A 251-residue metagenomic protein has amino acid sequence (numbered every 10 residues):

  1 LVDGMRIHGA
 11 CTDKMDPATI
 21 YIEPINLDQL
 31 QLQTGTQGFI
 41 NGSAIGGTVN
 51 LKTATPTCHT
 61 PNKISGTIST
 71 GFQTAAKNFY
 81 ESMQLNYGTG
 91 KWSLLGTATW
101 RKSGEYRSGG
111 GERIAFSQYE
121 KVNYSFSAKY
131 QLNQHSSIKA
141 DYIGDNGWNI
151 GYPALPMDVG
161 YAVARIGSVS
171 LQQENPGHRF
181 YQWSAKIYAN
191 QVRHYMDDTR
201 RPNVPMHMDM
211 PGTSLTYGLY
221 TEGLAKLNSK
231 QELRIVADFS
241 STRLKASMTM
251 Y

Functional and structural regions predicted by a protein language model:
L1, P17-I22, L32, A44-T67 (+1 more regions): N-terminal periplasmic accessory domains that precede and gate Gram-negative outer-membrane beta-barrel machines
I7-T34: Short acidic/polar hinge/loop motifs at secondary-structure boundaries that mediate gating or recognition
T12, N50, G66-T67, Y80 (+1 more regions): Periplasmic-side early beta-strands and strand-to-turn transitions of outer-membrane beta-barrels
S43-I45, N62, K77-E81, G88 (+3 more regions): Residues that define the transmembrane beta-barrel architecture of outer-membrane proteins
G47, M83-T89, F126-Y130, V169-Q173 (+1 more regions): Residues on the lipid-exposed face of transmembrane beta-strands in outer-membrane beta-barrel proteins
T53, T70-A76, T89-K91, W100-G104 (+3 more regions): Transmembrane beta-strands of outer-membrane beta-barrel pores
I64-I68, L94-G96, I138-A140, Y181-I187 (+2 more regions): Transmembrane beta-strands of outer-membrane beta-barrel proteins
S103-G104, A115-S117, H135-W183, A189-S214: Flexible loop and strand-edge segments within Gram-negative outer membrane beta-barrel domains
